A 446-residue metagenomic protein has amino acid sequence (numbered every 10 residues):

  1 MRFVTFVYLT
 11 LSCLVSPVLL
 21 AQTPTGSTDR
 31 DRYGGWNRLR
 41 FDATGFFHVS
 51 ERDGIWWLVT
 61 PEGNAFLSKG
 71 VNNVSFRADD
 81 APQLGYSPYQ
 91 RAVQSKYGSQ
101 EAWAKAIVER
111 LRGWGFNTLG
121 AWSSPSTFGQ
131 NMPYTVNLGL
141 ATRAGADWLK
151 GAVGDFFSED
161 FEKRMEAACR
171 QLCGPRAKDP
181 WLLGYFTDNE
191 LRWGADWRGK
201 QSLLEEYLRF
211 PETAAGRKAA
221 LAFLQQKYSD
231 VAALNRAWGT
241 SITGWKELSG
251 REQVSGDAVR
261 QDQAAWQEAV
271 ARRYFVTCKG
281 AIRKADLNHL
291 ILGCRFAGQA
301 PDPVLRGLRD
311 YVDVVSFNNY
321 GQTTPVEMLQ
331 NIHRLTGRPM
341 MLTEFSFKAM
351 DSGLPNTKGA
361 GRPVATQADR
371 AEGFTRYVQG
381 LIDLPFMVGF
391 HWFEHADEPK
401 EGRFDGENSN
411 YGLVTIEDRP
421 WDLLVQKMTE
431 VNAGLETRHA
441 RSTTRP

Functional and structural regions predicted by a protein language model:
M1, L19-S27, T444-P446: Basic/polar N-terminal segments that are highly enriched at the extreme N-terminus, encompassing both cleavable
T5-V18: Bacterial N-terminal signal peptides
T23-G98, E109-R110: N-terminal carbohydrate-binding accessory modules
R52-G54, T60, L67-K69, K105-A121 (+6 more regions): Active-site region of glycoside hydrolase catalytic domains
A92-Y97, F156-F157, G361-D369: A short acidic, glycine-rich active-site loop that binds or catalyzes chemistry on phosphate/adenosine moieties
D351-A360, G402-N410: Histidine/acidic-residue-rich catalytic or RNA/ligand-binding cores of hydrolases and nuclease-related proteins
V364-G380: Aromatic-anchored helix/helix-loop segment that forms the rim or "lid" of small-molecule/cofactor binding pockets
